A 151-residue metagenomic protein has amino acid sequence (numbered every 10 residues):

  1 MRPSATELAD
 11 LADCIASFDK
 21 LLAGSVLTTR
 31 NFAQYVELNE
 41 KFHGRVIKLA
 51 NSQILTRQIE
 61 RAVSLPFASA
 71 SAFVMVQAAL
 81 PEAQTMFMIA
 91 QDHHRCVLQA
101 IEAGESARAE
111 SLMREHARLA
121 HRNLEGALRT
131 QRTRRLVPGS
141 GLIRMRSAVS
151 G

Functional and structural regions predicted by a protein language model:
S4-V76, H93-A100, R108-A120: Conserved amphipathic alpha-helical segments that form helical-bundle/coiled-coil interaction surfaces
S71-G151: C-terminal all-alpha effector/ligand-binding and dimerization domain of prokaryotic HTH-type transcriptional repressors
